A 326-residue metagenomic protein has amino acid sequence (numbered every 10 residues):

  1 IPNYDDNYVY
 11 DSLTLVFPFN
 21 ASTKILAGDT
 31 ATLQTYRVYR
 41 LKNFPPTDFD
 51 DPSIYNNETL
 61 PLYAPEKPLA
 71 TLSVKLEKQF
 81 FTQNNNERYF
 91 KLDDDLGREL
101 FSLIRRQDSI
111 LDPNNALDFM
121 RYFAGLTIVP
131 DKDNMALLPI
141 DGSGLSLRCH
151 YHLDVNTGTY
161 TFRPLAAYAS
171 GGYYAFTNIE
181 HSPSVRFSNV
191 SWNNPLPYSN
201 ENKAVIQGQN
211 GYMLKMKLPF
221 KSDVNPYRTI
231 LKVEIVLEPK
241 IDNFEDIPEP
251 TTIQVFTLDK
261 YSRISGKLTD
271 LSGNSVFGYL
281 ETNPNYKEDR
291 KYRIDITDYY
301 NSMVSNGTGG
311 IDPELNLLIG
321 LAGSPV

Functional and structural regions predicted by a protein language model:
I1-V326: Secreted, disulfide-rich extracellular signaling modules
